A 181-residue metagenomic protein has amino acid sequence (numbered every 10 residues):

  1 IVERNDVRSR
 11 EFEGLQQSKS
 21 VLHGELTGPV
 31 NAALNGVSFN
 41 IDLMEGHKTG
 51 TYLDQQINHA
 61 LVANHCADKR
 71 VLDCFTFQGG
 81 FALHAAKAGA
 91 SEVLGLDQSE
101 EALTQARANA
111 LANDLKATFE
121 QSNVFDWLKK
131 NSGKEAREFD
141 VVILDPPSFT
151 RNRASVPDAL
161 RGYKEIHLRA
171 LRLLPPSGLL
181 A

Functional and structural regions predicted by a protein language model:
I1-T51, A60: Non-catalytic substrate-recognition/targeting regions of SAM-dependent transferases
L53-K69: Conserved alpha-helix/loop element of class I SAM-dependent methyltransferases that forms part of the SAM/SAH-binding
D68-F77: Conserved class I S-adenosyl-L-methionine
Q78-S91: Conserved SAM-binding loop of SAM-dependent methyltransferases across substrates and taxa, primarily the Class I
E92-D97: Conserved SAM-binding motif I beta-strand of class I
E101-I143: S-adenosyl-L-methionine
A102, F139-R169, P175: Mobile active-site "lid"/loop adjacent to the S-adenosyl-L-methionine
S177-A181: Conserved beta-strand signature within the Rossmann-like core of class I S-adenosyl-L-methionine
